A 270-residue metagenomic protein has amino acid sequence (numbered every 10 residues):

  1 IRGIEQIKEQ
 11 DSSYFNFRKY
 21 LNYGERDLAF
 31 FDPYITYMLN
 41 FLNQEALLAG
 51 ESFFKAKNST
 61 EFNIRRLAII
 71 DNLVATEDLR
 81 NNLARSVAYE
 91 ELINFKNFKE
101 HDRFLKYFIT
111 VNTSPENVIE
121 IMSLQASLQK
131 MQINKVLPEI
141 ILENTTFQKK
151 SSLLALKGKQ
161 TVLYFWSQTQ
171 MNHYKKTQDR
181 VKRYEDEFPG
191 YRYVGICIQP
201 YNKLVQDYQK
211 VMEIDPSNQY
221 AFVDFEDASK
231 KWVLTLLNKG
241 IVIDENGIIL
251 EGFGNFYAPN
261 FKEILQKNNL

Functional and structural regions predicted by a protein language model:
I1-E139, T145: Oxidative protein folding and maturation machinery
E143-N144, I243: Hydrophobic alpha-helical segments, especially N-terminal targeting/anchoring helices
S151-V181: Short active-site neighborhood of thiol/selenol oxidoreductases, capturing the structured segment around
Q168-N172, P200-Y201, F256-Y257: Short acidic, S/G/P-rich loop/turn micro-motifs used as interaction or catalytic elements
Y174-M212, D224-K230: Structural microenvironment flanking redox-active thiols in thiol-disulfide oxidoreductases
Y208-E245: Short, internal strand/loop/helix patches that form the active-site neighborhood or redox-interaction surface
V242-L270: Thiol-/selenol-based redox modules, centered on thioredoxin-like and closely related oxidoreductase domains
